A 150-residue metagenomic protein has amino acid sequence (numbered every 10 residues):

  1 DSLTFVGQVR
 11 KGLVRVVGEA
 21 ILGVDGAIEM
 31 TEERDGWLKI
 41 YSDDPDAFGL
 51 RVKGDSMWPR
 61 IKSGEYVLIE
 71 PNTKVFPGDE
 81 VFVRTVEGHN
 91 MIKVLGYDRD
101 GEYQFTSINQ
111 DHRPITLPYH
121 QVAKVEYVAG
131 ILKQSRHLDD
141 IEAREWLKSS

Functional and structural regions predicted by a protein language model:
D1-S63, A123-S150: Short, positionally conserved secondary-structure boundary motifs
G26-E29, I40-P118: Feature for secretory/organellar precursors and membrane-associated catalytic proteins
